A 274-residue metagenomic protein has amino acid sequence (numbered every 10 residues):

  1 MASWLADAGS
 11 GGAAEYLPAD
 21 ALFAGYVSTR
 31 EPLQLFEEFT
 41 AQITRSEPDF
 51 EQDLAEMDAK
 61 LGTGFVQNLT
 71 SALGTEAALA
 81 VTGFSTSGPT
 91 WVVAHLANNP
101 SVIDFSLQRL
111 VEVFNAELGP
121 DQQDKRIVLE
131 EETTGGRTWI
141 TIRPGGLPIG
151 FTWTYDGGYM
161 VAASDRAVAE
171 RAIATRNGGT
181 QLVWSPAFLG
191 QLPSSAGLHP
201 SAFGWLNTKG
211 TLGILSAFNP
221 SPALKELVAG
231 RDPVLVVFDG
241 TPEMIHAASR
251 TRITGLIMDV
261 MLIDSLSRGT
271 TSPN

Functional and structural regions predicted by a protein language model:
M1-P89, S101-V128, F203-N219, I263-N274: Structural boundary/hinge residues at secondary-structure and domain interfaces
A13-D20, T70-S71, T82-S85, F151-W153 (+3 more regions): A general structural signal for short secondary-structure junctions and capping/turn motifs
G25, V66-Q191, G255-D259: Single conserved position on a long alpha-helix in the C-terminal lobe of the eukaryotic protein kinase
V27-L35, G64-S71, T133-I142, A196-K209 (+1 more regions): Noncatalytic linker/hinge segments flanking ATPase motor cores
E37-N68, P148-V168, F218-A248: Contiguous hydrophobic segments
G146, D165-R166, R176-N274: Long, C-terminal catalytic modules of enzymes
